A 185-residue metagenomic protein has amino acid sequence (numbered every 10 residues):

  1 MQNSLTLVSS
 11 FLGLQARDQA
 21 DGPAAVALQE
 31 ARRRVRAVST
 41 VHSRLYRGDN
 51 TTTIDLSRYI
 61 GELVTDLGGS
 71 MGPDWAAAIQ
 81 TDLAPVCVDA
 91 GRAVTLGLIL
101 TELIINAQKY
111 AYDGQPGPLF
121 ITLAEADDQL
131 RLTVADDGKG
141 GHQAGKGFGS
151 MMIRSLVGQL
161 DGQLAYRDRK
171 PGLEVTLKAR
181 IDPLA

Functional and structural regions predicted by a protein language model:
M1-Q19, A90-Q115: Conserved ATP-binding N-box helix of the HATPase_c
L12-V26, D49-N50: Short acidic helix/loop segment immediately C-terminal to the autophosphorylated histidine in two-component histidine
Q29-R32, R36, T40, T53-S70: Short beta-to-alpha transition helix within the HATPase_c
T52-I54, M71-I104, Y112: Conserved short strand/loop->alpha-helix "switch" segment adjacent to the catalytic nucleotide/phosphoryl-transfer site
P116-D128: Short beta-strand/loop element within the Bergerat-fold HATPase_c
P118, G140, R169-T176: Glycine-rich nucleotide-binding loop
D136: Acidic ATP/Mg2+-coordinating residue in the GHKL
H142-R169: ATP phosphate-binding glycine-rich loop and adjacent ATP-lid/helix-beta elements within ATP-binding kinase/ATPase
